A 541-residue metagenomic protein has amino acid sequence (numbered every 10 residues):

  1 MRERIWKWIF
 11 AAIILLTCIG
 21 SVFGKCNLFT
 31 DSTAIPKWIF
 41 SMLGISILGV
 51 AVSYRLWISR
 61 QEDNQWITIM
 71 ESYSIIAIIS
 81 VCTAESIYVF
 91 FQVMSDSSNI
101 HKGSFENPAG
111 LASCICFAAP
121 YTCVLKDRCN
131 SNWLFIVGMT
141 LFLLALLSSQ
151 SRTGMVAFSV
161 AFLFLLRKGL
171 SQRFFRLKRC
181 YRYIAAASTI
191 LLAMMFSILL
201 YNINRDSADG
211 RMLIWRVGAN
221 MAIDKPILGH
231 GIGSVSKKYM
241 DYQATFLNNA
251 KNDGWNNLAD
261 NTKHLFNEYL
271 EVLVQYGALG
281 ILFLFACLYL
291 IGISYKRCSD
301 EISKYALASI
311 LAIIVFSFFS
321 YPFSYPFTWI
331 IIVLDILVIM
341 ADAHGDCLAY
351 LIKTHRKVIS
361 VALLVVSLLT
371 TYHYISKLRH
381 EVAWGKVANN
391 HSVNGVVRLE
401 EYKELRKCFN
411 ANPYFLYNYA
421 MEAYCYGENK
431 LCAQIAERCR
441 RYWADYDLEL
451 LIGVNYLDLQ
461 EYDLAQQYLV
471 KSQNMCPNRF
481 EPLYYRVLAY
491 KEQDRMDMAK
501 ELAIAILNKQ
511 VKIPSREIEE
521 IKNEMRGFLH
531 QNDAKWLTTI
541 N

Functional and structural regions predicted by a protein language model:
R2, W8-K25, F40-L56, I69-S98 (+7 more regions): Alpha-helical transmembrane segments of multi-pass inner-membrane proteins
S197-M212, V361-V396, Y414: Hydrophobic alpha-helical transmembrane segments in integral membrane proteins
I232-V274: Interfacial juxtamembrane loops and adjacent helix segments that form the catalytic/substrate-binding surfaces
K407-A411, W443-A444, P477, V511: Short coil turns that delineate tetratricopeptide repeat
Y414-N418, D447-V454, F480-Y485, S515-E520: Alpha-solenoid helical repeat scaffolds
